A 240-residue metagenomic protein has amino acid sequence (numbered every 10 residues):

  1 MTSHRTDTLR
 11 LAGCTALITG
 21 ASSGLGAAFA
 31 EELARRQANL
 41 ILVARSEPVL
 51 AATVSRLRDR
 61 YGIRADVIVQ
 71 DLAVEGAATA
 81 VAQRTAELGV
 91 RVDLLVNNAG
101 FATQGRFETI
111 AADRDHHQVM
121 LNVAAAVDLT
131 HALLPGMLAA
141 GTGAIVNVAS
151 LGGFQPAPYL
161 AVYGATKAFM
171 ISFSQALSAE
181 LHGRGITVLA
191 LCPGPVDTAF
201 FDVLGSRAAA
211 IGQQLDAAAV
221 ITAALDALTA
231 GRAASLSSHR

Functional and structural regions predicted by a protein language model:
T15, S22-S23: Conserved glycine-rich cofactor-binding loop
R36-A52: Conserved glycine-rich Rossmann-like NAD(P)H-binding loop of the short-chain dehydrogenase/reductase
N98-T103: Conserved NAD(P)H cofactor-binding loop of Rossmann-fold oxidoreductase domains
R106-E108, R114-V119: Substrate-binding pocket helix/loop in short-chain dehydrogenase/reductase
T130, T166: Active-site helix of classical SDR
S150: Residue(s) in the substrate-gating loop at a strand-loop-helix junction that position the organic substrate next
S172, S178-H239: SDR active-site lid
